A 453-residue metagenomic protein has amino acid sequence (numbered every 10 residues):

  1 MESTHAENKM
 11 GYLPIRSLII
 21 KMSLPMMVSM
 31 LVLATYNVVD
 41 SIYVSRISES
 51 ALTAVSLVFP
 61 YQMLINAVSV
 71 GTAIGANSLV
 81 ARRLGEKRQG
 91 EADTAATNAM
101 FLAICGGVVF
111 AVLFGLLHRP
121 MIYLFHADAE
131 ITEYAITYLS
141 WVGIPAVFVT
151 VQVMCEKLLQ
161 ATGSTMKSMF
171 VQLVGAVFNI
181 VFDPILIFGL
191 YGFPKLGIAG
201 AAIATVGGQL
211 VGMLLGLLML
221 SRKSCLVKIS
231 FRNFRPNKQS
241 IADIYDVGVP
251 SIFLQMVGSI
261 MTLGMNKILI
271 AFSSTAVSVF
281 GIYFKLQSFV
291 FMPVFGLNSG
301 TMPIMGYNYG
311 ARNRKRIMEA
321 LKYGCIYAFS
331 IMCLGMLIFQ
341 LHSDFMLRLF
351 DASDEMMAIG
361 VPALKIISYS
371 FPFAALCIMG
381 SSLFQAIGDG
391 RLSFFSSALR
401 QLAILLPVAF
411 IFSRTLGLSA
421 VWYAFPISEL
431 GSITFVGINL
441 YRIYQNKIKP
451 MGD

Functional and structural regions predicted by a protein language model:
M1-S23, V80-V147, P194-V249, M305-S370 (+1 more regions): Short alpha-helical transmembrane segments in multi-pass integral membrane proteins
M10-I42, R46-I47, M63-G75, L79 (+7 more regions): N-terminal transmembrane alpha-helices
K21-D40, W141, G175, G208-G212 (+4 more regions): Transmembrane helical elements of multi-pass membrane transporters/channels
L31, T35-T53, I122-A129, I185-L196 (+5 more regions): Helix-terminus/linker motif at the lipid-water interface of multi-pass membrane proteins
L52-V112, V149-S168, V279-L337, L341-S343 (+1 more regions): Small-residue-rich hydrophobic transmembrane alpha-helices
L64-A67, A111, N179-P184, M213-L217 (+4 more regions): Hydrophobic transmembrane alpha-helices of multi-pass small-molecule transporters
A73, N77, V142-Q160, S168-A176 (+5 more regions): Short runs within selected transmembrane alpha-helices of multi-pass transporters and secretion channels
F114, K157, D183, I187 (+7 more regions): Structural signal for membrane-spanning alpha-helices in multi-pass inner-membrane proteins, emphasizing helix cores
